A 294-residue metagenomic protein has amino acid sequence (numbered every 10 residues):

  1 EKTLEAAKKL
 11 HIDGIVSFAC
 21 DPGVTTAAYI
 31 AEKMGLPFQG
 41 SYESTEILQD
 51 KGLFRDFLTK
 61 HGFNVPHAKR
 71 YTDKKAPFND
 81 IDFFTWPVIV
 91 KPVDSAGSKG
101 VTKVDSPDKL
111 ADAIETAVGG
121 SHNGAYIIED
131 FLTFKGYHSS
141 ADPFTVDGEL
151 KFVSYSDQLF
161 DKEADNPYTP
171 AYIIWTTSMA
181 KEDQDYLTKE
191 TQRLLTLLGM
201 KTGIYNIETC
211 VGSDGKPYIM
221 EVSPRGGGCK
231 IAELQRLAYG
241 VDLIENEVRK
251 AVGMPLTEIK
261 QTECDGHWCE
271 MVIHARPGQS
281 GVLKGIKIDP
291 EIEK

Functional and structural regions predicted by a protein language model:
K2-L10, P77-T85: Short amphipathic alpha-helix with an adjacent loop that forms part of the alpha/beta core around
K9-D50, G62-R70: A short, GP-enriched loop/loop-strand-helix hinge that lies immediately N-terminal to, or at the N-terminal rim
L58, F84-V104, H122-K135, A141 (+3 more regions): ATP-grasp fold ATP-binding core
N64-P66, P87-V90, T102-K135, D165-N166 (+2 more regions): Conserved ATP-binding module of the ATP-grasp superfamily
Y71, V101-S106, F144-V146, G212: Short beta-strand-to-turn element immediately C-terminal to the catalytic PLP-Schiff-base lysine in fold type I
P77-F78, V248-K294: Peripheral (often C-terminal) accessory segments that flank ATP-dependent C-N-forming ligase machineries
D130-H138, D142-M200, I204, V211 (+3 more regions): ATP-dependent carboxylate/phosphate-activation module, predominantly the ATP-grasp catalytic core and closely related
G215-P217: Conserved protein kinase catalytic/activation segment
